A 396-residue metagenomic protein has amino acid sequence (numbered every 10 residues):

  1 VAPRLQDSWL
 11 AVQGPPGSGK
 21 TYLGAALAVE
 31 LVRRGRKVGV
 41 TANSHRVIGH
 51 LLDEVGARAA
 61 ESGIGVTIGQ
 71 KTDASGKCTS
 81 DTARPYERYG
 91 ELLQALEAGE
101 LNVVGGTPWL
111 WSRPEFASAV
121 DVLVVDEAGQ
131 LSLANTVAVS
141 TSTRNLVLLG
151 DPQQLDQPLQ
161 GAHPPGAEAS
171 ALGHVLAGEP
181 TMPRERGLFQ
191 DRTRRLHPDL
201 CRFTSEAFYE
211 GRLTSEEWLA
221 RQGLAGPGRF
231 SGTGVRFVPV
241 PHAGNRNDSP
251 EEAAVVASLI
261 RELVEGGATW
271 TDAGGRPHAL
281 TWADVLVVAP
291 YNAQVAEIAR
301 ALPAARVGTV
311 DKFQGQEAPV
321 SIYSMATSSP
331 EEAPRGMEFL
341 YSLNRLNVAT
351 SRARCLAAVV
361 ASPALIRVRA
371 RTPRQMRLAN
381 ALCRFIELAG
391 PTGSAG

Functional and structural regions predicted by a protein language model:
A2-W9, A28, R36: ASCE RecA-like P-loop NTPase motor cores that couple ATP hydrolysis to mechanical translocation on nucleic acids
V12, V40: Hydrophobic anchor at the beta1->P-loop junction of P-loop NTPases
G19: Conserved glycine(s) of the Walker
L23, L27: Hydrophobic positions on the alpha1 helix immediately C-terminal to the Walker A/P-loop
L31-V38, A60: Post-Walker A helix-loop "phosphate-sensing" segment adjacent to the P-loop in P-loop NTPases
R33-G35, A42-H50, E54, W109-V125 (+1 more regions): Conserved helicase motor core of SF1/SF2 NTP-dependent helicases
V47-D81, E297-L302: Conserved helix-turn-beta segment of the N-terminal RecA-like "Helicase ATP-binding" lobe in SF1/SF2 helicases
S62-L110: Inter-Walker segment of RecA-like/P-loop motor cores
